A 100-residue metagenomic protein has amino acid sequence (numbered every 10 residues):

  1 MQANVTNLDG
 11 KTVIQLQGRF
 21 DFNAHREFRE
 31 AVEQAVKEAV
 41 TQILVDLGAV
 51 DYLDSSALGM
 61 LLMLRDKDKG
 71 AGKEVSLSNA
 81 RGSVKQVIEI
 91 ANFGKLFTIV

Functional and structural regions predicted by a protein language model:
M1, G18, F93-K95: Glycine-rich, flexible loop/turn motifs
M1-Q15: Short beta-strand/loop segment at the start of cytosolic alpha/beta domains
G10, G18, A57-G59: Glycine-centered flexibility sites
F22-L96: Amphipathic alpha-helical interaction surfaces in cytosolic regulatory modules
T98-V100: Short acidic-hydrophobic, aromatic-tinged amphipathic segments that line or gate anion-handling sites
